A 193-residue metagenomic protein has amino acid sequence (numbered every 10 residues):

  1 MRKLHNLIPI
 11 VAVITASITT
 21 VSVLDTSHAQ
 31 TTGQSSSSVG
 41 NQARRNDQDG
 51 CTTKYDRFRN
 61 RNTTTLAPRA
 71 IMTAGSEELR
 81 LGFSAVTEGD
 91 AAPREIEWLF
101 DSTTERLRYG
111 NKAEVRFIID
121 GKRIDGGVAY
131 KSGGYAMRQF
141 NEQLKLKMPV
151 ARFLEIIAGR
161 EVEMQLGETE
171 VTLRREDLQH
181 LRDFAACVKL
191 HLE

Functional and structural regions predicted by a protein language model:
M1-I14: Bacterial N-terminal signal peptides that target proteins for export
A16-T26: C-terminal segment of classical bacterial N-terminal signal peptides
T31-Y109: An ectodomain-focused feature that recognizes extracytoplasmic/extracellular
S38-N46, Y55-R57, G121-S132, L173-R175: Short, surface-exposed loop motifs enriched in S/T, G, D/E and P with embedded aromatic residues
A85-T87, S102-T104, I119-G121, M148-R152 (+1 more regions): Beta-strand elements of well-folded, non-transmembrane domains
P93, G110-K112, N141, G159: Extracytoplasmic
E95-K131: Mid-length scaffold segments of soluble, non-membrane domains
I124-E193: Internal interaction segment
